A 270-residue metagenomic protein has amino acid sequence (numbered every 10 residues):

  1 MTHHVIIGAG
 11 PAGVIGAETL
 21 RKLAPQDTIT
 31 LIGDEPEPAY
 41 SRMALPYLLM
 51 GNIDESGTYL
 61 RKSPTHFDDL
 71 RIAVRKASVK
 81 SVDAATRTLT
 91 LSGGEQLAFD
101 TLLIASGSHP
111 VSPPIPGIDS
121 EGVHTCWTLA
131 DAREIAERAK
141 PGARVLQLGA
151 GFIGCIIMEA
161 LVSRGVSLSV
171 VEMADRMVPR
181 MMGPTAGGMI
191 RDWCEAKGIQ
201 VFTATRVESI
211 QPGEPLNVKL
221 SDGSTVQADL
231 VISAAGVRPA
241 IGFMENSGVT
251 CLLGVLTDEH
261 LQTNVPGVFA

Functional and structural regions predicted by a protein language model:
T2-I72, A160-M181: Beta1-alpha1 glycine-rich phosphate/pyrophosphate-binding loop at the start of Rossmann-like nucleotide-binding domains
I7, L97-G107, V226-G236: Short hydrophobic core segments
G10-V14, P36, S108-P110, A130 (+3 more regions): Residue-level detector of alpha-helix initiation sites
A77-R87, T203-P215: A conserved short coil-to-beta-strand element within the FAD-binding core of flavoproteins
S92-G94, S221-G223: Glycine-centered tight beta-turn/hairpin loop motif at sheet-sheet or coil-to-beta transitions
S106-R164, T257: Glycine-rich dinucleotide-binding loop and its adjacent helix/turn
D119-K140, E214-K219, T225-A270: FAD-site-proximal beta/loop scaffold in flavoenzymes
R133, R144-L146, F152-S209: Rossmann-like dinucleotide-binding cores of NAD(P)H-dependent redox enzymes
